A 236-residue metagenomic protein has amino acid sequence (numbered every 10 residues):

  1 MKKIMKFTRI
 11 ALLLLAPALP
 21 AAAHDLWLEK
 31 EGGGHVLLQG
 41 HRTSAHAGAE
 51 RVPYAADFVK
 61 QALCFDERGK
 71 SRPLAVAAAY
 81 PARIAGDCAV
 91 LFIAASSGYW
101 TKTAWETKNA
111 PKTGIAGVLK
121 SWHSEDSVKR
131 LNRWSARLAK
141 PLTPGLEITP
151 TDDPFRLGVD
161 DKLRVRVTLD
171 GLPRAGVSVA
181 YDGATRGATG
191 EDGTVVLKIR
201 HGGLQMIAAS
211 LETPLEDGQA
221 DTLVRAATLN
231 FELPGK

Functional and structural regions predicted by a protein language model:
M5-L13: Sec-dependent signal peptide recognition, specifically the positively charged N-region followed immediately by
A18-P20: N-terminal signal peptide c-region/cleavage motif recognized by signal peptidases
A23-L74: Start-of-domain marker
A23-V36, T107-K162, Q219-K236: Beta-strand-rich domain onsets/edges
R42-P53, T151-R174: Structural motif
K60-D66, V177-G187: Short amphipathic beta-strand segments in non-cytosolic proteins
A77-Y80, T189-G203: Glycine-centered loop-to-beta-strand initiation motif
S96-T103, T213-D217: Short acidic/polar inter-strand loop motif in beta-rich domains
